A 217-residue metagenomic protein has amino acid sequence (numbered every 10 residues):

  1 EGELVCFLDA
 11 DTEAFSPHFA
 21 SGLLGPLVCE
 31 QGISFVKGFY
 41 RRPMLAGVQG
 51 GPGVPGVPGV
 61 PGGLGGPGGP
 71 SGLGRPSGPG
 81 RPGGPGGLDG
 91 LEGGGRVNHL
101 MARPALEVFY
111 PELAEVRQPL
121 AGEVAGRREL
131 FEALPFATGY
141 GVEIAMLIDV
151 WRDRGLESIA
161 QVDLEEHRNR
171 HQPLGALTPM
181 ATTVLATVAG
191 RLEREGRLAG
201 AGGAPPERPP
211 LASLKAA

Functional and structural regions predicted by a protein language model:
E1, P17-G56, G83-L130: Acceptor/aglycone-binding surface of glycosyltransferases and processive sugar-polymer synthases
G2-F15: Short beta-strand-to-loop acidic/aromatic patch adjacent to the donor-nucleotide binding site
A46-G78: Long, compositionally biased low-complexity repeat segments characteristic of intrinsically disordered regions
V54-V60, L64-G66, G84-L88, Q172-A217: Terminal low-complexity segments of carbohydrate-biosynthetic enzymes
P119, Y140-I148: Conserved glycosyltransferase catalytic-site signature
E132-T138: Conserved nucleotide-sugar donor-binding catalytic segment
T138, I148-E165: Catalytic donor-sugar/metal-binding loop of nucleotide-sugar-dependent glycosyltransferases
A160-T178: Active-site donor/metal-binding and catalytic loop motifs of nucleotide-sugar-dependent glycosylation enzymes
